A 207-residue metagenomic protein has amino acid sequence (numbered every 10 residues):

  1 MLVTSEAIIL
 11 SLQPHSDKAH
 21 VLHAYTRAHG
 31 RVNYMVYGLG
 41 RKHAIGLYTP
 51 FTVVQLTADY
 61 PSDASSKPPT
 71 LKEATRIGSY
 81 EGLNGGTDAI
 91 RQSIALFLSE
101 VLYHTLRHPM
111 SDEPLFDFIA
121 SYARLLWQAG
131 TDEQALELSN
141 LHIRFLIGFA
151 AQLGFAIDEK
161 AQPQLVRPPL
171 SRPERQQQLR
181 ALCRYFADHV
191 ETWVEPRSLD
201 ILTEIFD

Functional and structural regions predicted by a protein language model:
M1-H20, Y25-D207: Non-catalytic alpha-helical scaffolds and adjoining flexible linkers that form interface surfaces for assembly
